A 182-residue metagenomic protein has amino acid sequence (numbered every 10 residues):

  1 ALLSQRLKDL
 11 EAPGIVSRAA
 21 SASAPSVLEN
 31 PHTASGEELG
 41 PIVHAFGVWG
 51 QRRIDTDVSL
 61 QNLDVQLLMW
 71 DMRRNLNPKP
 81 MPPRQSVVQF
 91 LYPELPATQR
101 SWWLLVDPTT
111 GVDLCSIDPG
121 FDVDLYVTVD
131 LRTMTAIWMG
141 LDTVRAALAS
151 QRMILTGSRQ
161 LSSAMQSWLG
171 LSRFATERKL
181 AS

Functional and structural regions predicted by a protein language model:
L2-A20, A24-G40, H44-S182: Feature captures hydrophobic
